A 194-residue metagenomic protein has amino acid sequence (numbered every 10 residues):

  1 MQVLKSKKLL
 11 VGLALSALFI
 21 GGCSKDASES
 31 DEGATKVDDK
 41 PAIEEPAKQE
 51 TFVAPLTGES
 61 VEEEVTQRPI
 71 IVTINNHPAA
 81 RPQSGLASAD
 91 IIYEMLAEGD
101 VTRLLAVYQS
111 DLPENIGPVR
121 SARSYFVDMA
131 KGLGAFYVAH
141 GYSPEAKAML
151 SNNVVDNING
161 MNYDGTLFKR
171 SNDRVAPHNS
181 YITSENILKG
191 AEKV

Functional and structural regions predicted by a protein language model:
Q2-L10: Bacterial N-terminal signal peptides that target proteins for export
L10-S16: Sec-dependent N-terminal signal peptides
F19-G22: C-terminal motif of bacterial Sec signal peptides marking the signal peptidase cleavage site
K25: Short, conserved catalytic or interaction motifs in soluble domains
E29-S30: Secreted/processed peptides and extracellular or luminal domains of membrane proteins
T35, K40-Q67, I71-A89, E98-V194: A surface/extracellular/periplasmic glyco- and lipid-processing/surface-interacting theme
